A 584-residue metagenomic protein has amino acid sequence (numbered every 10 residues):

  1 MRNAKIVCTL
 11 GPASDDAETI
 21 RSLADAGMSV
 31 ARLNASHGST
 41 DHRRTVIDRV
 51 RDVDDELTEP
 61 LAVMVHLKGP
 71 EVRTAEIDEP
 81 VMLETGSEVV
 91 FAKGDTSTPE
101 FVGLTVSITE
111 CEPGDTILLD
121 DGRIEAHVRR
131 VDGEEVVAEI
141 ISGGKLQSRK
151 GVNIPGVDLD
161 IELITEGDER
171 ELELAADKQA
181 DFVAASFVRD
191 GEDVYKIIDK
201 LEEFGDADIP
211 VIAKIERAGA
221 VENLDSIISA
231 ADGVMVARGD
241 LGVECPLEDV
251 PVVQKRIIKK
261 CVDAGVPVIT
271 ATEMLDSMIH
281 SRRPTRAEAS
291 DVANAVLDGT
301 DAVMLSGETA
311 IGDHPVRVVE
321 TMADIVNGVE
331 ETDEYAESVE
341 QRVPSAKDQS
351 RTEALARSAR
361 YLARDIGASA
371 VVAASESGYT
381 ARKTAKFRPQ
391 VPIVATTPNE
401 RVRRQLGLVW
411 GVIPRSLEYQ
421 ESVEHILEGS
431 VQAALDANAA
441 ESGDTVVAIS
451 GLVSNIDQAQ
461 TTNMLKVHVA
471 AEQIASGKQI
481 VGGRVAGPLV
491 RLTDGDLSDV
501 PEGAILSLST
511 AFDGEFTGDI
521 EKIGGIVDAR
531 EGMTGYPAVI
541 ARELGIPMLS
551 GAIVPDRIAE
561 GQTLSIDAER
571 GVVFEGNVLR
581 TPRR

Functional and structural regions predicted by a protein language model:
M1-C8, T58-M64, Q147-I161, L201-E216 (+4 more regions): Short beta-strand/loop segments at the ligand-binding rim of alpha/beta enzyme cores
R2-D15, K68-P70, E76, A92 (+5 more regions): Active-site mouth loops of central-metabolism enzymes
A4-L10, A31-L33, V63-V65, V183-A185 (+7 more regions): Hydrophobic faces of well-ordered beta-strands that scaffold small-molecule active sites in alpha/beta enzyme cores
C8-S14, H42, L163-T272, M278 (+2 more regions): Conserved alpha/beta-domain cores
T9, L23, N34, H66 (+8 more regions): Conserved, mostly hydrophobic/aromatic
V46-D54, T309-T332, N463-K466: C-terminal helical cap(s) of enzyme catalytic domains, especially alpha/beta-barrels
V72-T165, E169, A439-T445, I449-G495 (+3 more regions): Acidic, glycine-rich flexible loop/linker segments
A293, T380-R382, P389-Q420, G524-I526 (+1 more regions): Nucleotide-binding motor/catalytic cores of P-loop/tubulin-like NTPases across gene-expression machines
